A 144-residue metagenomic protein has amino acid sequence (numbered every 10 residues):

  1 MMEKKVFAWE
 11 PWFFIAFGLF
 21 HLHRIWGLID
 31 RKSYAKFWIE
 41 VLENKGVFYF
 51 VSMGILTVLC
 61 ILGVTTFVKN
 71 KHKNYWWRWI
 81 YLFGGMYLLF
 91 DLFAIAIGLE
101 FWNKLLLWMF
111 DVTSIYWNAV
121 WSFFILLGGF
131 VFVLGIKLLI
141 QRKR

Functional and structural regions predicted by a protein language model:
A8-F13, L106-Q141: Alpha-helical membrane-associated segments of multi-pass integral membrane proteins
E10-F17, Y49-I55, I80-Y87, L127: Hydrophobic alpha-helical transmembrane segments of polytopic
F14, L42-L59, W117-F124: A loop-to-helix transmembrane entry motif
G18-G54: Hydrophobic transmembrane helix segments
F20-L28, Y87-W102: C-terminal TM-helix exit segments that contain a strictly Trp-centered aromatic cap at the helix terminus
S33-F48, F93-V120: Interfacial non-cytosolic loop connecting adjacent transmembrane helices
M53-H72: Canonical alpha-helical transmembrane segments
T66-F90: Loop-to-transmembrane helix junctions at the membrane interface
